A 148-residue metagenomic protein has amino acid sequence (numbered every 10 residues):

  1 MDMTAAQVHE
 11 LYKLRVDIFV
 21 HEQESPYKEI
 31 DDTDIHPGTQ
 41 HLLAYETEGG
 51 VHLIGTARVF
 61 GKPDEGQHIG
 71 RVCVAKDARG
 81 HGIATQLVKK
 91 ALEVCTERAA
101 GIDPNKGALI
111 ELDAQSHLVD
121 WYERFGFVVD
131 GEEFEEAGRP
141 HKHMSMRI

Functional and structural regions predicted by a protein language model:
M1-H41, Y45-H52: Short amphipathic alpha-helix that is part of the acyltransferase structural core
M3, V72, L87-V88, M144-M146: Methionine-biased hydrophobic packing positions in alpha-helices, especially within tandem helical repeat solenoids
P26-K28, T39-A44, T56, R71 (+2 more regions): Short hydrophobic/aromatic beta-strand element in the GNAT-like acyltransferase core that lines or flanks the acyl-donor
L43, G50-G61, E65-C73: Conserved beta-strand in the GNAT
G61-G70, R79, K106, A137-H141: A conserved beta-turn-beta hairpin within the catalytic core of GNAT-like acetyltransferases that forms part
V74, G80-T96: Conserved acetyl-CoA-binding loop-helix of GNAT-fold acetyltransferases
C95-Q115: Conserved GNAT acetyl-CoA-binding A-motif
E111-D113, E123, V128-H143: Conserved catalytic-core motifs of GNAT/GCN5-like acyltransferases
